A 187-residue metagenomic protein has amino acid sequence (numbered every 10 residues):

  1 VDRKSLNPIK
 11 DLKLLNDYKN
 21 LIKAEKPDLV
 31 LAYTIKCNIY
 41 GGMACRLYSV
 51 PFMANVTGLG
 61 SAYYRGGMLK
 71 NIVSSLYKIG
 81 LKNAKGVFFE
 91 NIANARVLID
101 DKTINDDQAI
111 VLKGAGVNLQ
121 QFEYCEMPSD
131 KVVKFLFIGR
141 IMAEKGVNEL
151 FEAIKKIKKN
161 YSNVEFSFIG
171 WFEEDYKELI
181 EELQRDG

Functional and structural regions predicted by a protein language model:
V1-K10, N20, A24, D186-G187: Conserved nucleotide-sugar phosphate-binding/catalytic loop shared by glycosyltransferases and other
I9-N16, P51-M53, G60-N83, R96: Nucleotide-sugar donor phosphate/pyrophosphate-binding loop at the beta->alpha transition of glycosyltransferases
A32-N38, V56: Short His-centered aromatic/hydrophobic patch
K36-C37, A93-A95, E173: Alpha-helix capping/helix-boundary segments
K78-Y124, K134-F137: Donor nucleotide-sugar binding/catalytic pocket of nucleotide-sugar-dependent glycosyltransferases
L119-Q120, M142-V147, N160-Y161, E173-Y176: A short, basic/aromatic alpha-helical/loop segment that forms part of the nucleotidyl-sugar donor-binding site
E126-K145, L150-K155, F166-I169: Conserved donor-binding/catalytic core segment of Leloir-type glycosyltransferases
G170, E178-G187: Nucleotide-activated donor-binding/catalytic signature segment of Leloir-type glycosyltransferases, i.e., the conserved
